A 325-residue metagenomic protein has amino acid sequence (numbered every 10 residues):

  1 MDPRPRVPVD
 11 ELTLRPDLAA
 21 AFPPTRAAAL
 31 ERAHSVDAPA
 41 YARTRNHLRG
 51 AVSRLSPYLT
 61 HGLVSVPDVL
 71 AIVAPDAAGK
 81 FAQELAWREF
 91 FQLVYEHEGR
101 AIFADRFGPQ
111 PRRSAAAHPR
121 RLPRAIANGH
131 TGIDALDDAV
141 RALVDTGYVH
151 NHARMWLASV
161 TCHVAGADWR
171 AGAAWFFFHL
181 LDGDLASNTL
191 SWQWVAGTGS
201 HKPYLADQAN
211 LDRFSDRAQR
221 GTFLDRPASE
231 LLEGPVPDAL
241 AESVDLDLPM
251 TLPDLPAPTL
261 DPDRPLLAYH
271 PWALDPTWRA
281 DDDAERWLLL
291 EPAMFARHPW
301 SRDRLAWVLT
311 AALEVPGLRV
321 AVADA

Functional and structural regions predicted by a protein language model:
M1-A325: Residues lining hydrophobic/aromatic ligand-binding pockets adjacent to catalytic sites
